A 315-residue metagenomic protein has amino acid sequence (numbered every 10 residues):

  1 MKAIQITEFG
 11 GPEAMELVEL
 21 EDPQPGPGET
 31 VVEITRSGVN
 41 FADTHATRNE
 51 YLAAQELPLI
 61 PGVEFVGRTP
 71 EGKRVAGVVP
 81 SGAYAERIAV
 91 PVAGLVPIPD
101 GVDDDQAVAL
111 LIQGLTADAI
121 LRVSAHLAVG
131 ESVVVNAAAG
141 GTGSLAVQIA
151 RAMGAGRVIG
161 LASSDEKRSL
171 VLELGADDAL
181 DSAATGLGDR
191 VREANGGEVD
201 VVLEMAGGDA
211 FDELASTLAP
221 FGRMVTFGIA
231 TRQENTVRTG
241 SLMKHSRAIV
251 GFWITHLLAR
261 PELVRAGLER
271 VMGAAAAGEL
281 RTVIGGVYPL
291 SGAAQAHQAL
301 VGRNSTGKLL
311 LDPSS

Functional and structural regions predicted by a protein language model:
E21-V39, A46-G82, A89: Glycine-rich beta-strand-centered segment in the early N-terminal region that forms part of a ligand/cofactor-binding
H45, P58-E64, V75-A139: NAD(P)H dinucleotide-binding glycine-rich loop of Rossmann-like/cofactor-binding domains, especially the beta1-alpha1
A83-A85, A162-L170, E234-T239: Short, glycine/polar-rich helix-capping loops at beta-to-alpha or helix-loop-helix junctions that flank or form
V108-A184: Mid-domain Rossmann-like dinucleotide-binding core that forms the NAD(H)/NADP(H) cofactor-binding site
A155, D209-E279, D312-S315: Glycine-rich phosphate-binding loop and adjacent beta-alpha segment of Rossmann(oid) nucleotide-cofactor-binding
G186-G196: Short amphipathic alpha-helix with an adjacent loop that forms part of the alpha/beta core around
V199-L203, G222: Short SAM/SAH-binding signature in class I
M272, E279-I284, A294-S315: C-terminal capping/lid region of NAD(P)-dependent oxidoreductase domains
